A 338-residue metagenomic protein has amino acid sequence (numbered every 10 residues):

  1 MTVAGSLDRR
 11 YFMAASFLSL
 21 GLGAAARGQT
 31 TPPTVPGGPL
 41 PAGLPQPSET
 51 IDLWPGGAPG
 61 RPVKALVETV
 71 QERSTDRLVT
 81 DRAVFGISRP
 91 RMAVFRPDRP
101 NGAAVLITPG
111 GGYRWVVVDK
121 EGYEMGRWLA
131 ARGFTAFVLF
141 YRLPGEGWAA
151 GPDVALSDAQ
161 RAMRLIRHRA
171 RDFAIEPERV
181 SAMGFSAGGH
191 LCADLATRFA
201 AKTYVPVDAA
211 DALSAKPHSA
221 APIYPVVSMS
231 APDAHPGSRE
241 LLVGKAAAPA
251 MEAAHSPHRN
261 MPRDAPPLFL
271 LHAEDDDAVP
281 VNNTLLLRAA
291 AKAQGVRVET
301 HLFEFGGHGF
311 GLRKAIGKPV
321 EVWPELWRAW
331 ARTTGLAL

Functional and structural regions predicted by a protein language model:
M1-G23: N-terminal secretory signal peptides and thylakoid transit peptides that target proteins across membranes
G38-R99: N-terminal cap/lid segment of alpha/beta-hydrolase-fold proteins
E72-V79, A209, P225-N260, P266: Mobile cap/lid helix-loop segments that gate and shape the active-site cleft of serine hydrolases
G102-G110: Short beta-strand element of the alpha/beta-hydrolase
V116-M125, L139-P177, I316-V320: Catalytic nucleophile-loop/oxyanion-hole region of alpha/beta-hydrolase and closely related hydrolase-like folds
R161-A234: Primarily recognizes the serine-hydrolase "nucleophile elbow" in alpha/beta-hydrolase and SGNH/GDSL folds
L270-H272, D276: Short beta-strand/loop motif that positions the catalytic acidic residue of the alpha/beta-hydrolase fold
V281, L285-L338: C-terminal catalytic histidine-bearing segment of alpha/beta-hydrolase fold enzymes
